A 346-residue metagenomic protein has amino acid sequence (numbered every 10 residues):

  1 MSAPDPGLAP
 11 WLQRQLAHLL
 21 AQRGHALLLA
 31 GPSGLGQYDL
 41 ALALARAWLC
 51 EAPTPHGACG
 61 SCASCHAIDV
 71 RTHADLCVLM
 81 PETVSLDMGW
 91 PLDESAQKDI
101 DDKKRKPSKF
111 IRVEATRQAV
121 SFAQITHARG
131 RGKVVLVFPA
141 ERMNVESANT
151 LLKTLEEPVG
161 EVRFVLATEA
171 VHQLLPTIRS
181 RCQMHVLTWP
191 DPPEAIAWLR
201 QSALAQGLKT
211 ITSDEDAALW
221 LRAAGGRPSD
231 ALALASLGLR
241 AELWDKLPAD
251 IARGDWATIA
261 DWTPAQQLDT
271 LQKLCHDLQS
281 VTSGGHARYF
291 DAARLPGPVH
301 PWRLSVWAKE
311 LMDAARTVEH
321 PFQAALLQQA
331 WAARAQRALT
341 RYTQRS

Functional and structural regions predicted by a protein language model:
M1-A47, P53-H56, A63-S64, G160-R163 (+1 more regions): Charged, glycine-rich active-site and insertion segments that engage polyanionic ligands
M1-E146: Clamp-loader machinery-focused feature within the broader ASCE/P-loop NTPase space
V70-T72, P158, I178: Short, structurally constrained coil/turn elements that cap an alpha-helix or connect an alpha-helix to the following
C77, A148, L175-R179: A short local structural element in Rossmann-fold oxidoreductases
Q124, N149-R163: Conserved catalytic/switch belt of AAA+ P-loop NTPases
G130-V134, V159-V165: Loop/turn-to-beta-strand initiation segments
R142-M143, E157, Q173: Residues immediately C-terminal
V145-A148, T340: Short N-terminal helix/helix-N-cap motif within the alpha/beta-hydrolase-1
